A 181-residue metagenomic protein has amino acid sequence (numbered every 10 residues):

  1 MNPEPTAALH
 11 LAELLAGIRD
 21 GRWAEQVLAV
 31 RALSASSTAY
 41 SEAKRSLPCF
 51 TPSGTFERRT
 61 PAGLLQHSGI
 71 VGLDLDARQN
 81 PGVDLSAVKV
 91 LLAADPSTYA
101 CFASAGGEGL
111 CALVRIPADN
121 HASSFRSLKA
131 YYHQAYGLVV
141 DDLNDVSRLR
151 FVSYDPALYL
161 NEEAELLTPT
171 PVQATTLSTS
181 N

Functional and structural regions predicted by a protein language model:
M1-E4, E57-V83, I116-N181: DNA replication initiation modules
M1-G69, T175-N181: DNA replication initiation on ssDNA origins
R31-S37, L92-P96, L128, Y132-Y136: Hydrophobic, Leu/Ile/Phe/Ala-enriched alpha-helical segments that form helix-helix packing faces
P61-Q66, A93, C101-G106: Short glycine/proline-enriched loop/turn "hinge" motifs that connect secondary-structure elements and lie
A77-T98: Short amphipathic alpha-helix segments
A100-G106, V140-D145: Short beta-strand
F102-A103, L113, F151: A structural signal for short, well-ordered beta-strand segments and their strand-loop junctions that often border
E108-R115: A generic structural motif
